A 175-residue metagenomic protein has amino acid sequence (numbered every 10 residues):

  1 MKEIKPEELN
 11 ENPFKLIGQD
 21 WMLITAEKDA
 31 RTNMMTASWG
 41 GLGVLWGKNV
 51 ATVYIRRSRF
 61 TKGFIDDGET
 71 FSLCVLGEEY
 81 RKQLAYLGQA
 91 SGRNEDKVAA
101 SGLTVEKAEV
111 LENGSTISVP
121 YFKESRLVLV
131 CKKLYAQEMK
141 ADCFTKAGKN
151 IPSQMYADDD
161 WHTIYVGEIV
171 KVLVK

Functional and structural regions predicted by a protein language model:
M1-A37, G41-K175: Active-site-proximal mixed secondary-structure blocks
